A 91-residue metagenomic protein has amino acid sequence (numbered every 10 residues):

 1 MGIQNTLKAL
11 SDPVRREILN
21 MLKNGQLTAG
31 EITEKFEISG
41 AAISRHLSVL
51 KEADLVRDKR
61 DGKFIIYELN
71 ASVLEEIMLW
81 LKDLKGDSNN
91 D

Functional and structural regions predicted by a protein language model:
G2-S39, D61-V73: N-terminal helix-turn-helix DNA-binding core of bacterial DNA-binding proteins
I3, I66-D91: Conserved segment of winged-helix/HTH DNA-binding domains
R15, R45-H46: Histidine-centered divalent metal-coordination motifs
T33-E34, R45, K51-E52: Alpha-helical residues within the helix-turn-helix
A42: Residues in the helix-turn-helix
L47-S48, R60: Recognition helix of helix-turn-helix DNA-binding domains
